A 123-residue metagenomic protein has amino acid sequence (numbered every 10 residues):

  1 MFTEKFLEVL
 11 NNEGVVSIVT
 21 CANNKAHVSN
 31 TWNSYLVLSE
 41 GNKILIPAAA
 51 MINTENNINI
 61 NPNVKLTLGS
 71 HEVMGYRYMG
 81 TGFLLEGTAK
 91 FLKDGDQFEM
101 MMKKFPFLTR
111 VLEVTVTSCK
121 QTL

Functional and structural regions predicted by a protein language model:
M1-L123: Binding-site signature for planar aromatic cofactors or substrates
